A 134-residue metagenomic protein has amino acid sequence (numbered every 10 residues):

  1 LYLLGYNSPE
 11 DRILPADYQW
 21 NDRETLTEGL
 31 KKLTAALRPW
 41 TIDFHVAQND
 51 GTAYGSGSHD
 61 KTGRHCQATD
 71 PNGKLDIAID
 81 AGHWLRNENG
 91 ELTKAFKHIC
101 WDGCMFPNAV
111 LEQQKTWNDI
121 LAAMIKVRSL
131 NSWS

Functional and structural regions predicted by a protein language model:
L1-S134: Histidine-acidic metal/acid-base catalytic patches
